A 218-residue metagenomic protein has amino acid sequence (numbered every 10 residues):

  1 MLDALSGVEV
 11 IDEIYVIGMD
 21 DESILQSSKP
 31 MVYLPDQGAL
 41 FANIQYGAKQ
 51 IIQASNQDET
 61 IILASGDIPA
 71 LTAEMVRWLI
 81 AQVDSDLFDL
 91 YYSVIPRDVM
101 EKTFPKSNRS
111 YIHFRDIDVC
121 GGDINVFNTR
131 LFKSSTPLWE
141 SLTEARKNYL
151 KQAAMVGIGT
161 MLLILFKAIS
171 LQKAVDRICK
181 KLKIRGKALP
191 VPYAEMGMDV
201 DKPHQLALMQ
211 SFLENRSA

Functional and structural regions predicted by a protein language model:
M1-E59, I169: Conserved N-terminal catalytic core of the sugar/cofactor nucleotidyltransferase
I17-D20, S65, V94: Short beta-strand/turn micro-motifs composed of small residues that flank or help shape donor/cofactor-binding pockets
A39, G66-A70, M196: Gly/Ser/Thr-rich loops at beta-strand to alpha-helix junctions that form or flank small-molecule/cofactor-binding
Q57-D67: Short beta-strand-to-loop acidic/aromatic patch adjacent to the donor-nucleotide binding site
L71-K180, V191-E195: Conserved core of the sugar-phosphate nucleotidyltransferase
K187-P190, D199: Conserved active-site beta-strand element of glycosyltransferases/polysaccharide synthases
K202: Short, conserved phosphate/pyrophosphate- and ester-handling motifs at nucleotide-, phospho-/glycolipid
L206-F212: Short amphipathic alpha-helices within nucleic acid-binding modules
